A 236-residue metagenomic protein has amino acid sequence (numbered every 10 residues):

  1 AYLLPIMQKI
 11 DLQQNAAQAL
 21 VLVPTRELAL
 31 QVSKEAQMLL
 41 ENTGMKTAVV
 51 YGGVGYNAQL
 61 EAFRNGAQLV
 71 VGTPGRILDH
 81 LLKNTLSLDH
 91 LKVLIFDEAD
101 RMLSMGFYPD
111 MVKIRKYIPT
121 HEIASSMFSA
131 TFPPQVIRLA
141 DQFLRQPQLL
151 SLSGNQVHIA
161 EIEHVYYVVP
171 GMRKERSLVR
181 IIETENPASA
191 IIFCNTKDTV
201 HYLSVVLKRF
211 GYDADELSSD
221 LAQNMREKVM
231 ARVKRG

Functional and structural regions predicted by a protein language model:
A1-G236: Conserved helicase RecA-like core
